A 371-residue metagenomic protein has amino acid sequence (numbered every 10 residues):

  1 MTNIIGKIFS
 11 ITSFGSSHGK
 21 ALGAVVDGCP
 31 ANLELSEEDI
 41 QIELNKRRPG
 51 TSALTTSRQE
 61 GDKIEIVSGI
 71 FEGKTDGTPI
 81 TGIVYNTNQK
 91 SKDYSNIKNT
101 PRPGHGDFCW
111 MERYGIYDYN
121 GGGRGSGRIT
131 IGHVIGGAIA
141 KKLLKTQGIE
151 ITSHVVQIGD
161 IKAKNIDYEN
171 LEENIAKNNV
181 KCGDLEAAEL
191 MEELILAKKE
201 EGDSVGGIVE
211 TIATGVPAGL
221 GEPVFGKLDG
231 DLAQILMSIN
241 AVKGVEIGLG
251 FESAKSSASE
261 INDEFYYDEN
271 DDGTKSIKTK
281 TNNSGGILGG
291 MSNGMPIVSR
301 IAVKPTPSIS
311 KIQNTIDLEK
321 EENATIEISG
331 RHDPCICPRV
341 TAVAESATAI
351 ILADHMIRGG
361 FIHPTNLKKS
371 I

Functional and structural regions predicted by a protein language model:
M1-R58: N-terminal, positively charged regions that mediate nucleic acid binding
S10, S308-I371: Internal helix-turn-beta structural module
S10-S13, D118-I129, A218-E222, N282-L288 (+1 more regions): A short glycine/serine-rich beta->alpha loop
S13-K20, G202-V205, V209-N323: Glycine-rich anion/phosphate-binding loop at the beta-strand->alpha-helix junction
K20-N32, R128-I149, G230-Q234, M295-I297 (+2 more regions): Alpha-helical support elements that line or immediately flank enzyme active sites and cofactor-binding pockets
L44-P103, D107: Glycine-rich, N-terminal phosphate-binding loop and its surrounding beta-alpha-beta segment
I97-G123, N314-H332: Short acidic, glycine/tyrosine-flanked loop/strand segments centered on an H-E-D-like triad
R113-V224: Glycine-rich, mobile lid/loop segments that gate access to catalytic sites or pores
